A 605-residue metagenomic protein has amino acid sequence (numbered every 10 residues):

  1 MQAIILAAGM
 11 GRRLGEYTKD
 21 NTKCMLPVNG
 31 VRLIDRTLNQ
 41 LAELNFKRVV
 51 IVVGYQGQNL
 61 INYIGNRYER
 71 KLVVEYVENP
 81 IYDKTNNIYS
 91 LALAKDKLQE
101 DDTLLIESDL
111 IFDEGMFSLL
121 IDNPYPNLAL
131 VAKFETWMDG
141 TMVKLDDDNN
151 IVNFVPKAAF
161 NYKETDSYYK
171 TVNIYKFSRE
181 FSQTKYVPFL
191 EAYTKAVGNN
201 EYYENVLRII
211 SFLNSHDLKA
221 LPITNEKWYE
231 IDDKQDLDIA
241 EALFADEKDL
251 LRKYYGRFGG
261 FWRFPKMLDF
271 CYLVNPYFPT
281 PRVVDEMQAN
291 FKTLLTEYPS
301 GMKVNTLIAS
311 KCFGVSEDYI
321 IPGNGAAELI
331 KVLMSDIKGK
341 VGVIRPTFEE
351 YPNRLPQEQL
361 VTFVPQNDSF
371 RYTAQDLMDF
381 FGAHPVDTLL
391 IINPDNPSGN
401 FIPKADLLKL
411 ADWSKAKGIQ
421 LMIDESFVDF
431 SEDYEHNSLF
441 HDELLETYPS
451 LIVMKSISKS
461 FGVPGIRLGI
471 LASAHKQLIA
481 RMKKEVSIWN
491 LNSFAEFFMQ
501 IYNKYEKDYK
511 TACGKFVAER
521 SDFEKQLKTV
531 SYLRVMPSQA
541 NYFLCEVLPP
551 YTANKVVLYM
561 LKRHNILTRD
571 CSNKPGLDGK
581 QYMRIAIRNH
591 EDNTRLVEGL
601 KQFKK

Functional and structural regions predicted by a protein language model:
M1-T18: N-terminal nucleotide-binding beta1-loop-alpha1 segment
Q2-I5, V31-T103: Conserved N-terminal catalytic core of the sugar/cofactor nucleotidyltransferase
I64, D113-V197: Conserved core of the sugar-phosphate nucleotidyltransferase
E69-T141, L145: Conserved beta-loop-beta/alpha segment of the NTase-like Rossmann-fold superfamily that binds/positions NTPs
L119-N123, R371-P385, P397-S460: Active-site pre-lysine segment of PLP-dependent enzymes
Y169-T171, G301, S450-M536: PLP-dependent aminotransferase class I/II
I239-E297, H384-P385: N-terminal "arm"/small-domain region of PLP-dependent enzymes with the aminotransferase-like
V517, V530-H564, I587: Conserved PLP-binding catalytic core of the aspartate aminotransferase-like
